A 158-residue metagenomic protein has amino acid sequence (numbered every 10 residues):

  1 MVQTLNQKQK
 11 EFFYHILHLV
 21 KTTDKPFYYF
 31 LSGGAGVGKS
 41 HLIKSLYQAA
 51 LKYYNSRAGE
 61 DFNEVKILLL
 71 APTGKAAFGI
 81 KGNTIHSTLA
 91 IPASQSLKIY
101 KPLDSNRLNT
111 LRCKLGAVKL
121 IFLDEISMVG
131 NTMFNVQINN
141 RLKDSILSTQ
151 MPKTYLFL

Functional and structural regions predicted by a protein language model:
M1-L158: Conserved ATP-binding/catalytic motifs of P-loop helicase motor domains
